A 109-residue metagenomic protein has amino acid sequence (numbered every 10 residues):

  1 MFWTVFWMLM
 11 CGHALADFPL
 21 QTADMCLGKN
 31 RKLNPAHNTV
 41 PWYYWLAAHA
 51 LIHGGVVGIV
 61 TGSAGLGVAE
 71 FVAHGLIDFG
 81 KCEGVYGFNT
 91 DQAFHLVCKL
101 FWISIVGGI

Functional and structural regions predicted by a protein language model:
M1-F6, G54-L66, I103-I109: Helix-coil boundary and interhelical linker segments in multi-pass alpha-helical membrane proteins
L9-H53, F71, G75-I109: Interhelical loop and helix-boundary elements at the membrane-water interface of polytopic inner-membrane proteins
